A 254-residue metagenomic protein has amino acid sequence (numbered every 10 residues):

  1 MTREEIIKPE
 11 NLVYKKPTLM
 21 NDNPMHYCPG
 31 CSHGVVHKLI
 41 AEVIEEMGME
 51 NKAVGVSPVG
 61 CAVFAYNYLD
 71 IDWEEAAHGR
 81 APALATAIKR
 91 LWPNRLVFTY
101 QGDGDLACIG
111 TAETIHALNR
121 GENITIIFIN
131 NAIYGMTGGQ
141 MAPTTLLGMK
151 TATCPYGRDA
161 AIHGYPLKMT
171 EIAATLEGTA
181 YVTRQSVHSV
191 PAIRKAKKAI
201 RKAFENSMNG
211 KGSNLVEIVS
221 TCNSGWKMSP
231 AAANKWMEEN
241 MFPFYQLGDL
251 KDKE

Functional and structural regions predicted by a protein language model:
M1-F98, N209: Thiamine diphosphate
M1-V13, P17, D22, M208-E254: Flexible, low-complexity linker and terminal segments
K15, A142-N209: Conserved thiamine diphosphate
K52-G55, R95-F98, N123-I127, E171 (+2 more regions): Structural motif
V59-C61, N131-I133, S189, I218-G225: Glycine-rich beta-alpha junction loops
V59-G135, K198-K202: Thiamine diphosphate
I71-E74, A117, A142-L146, A232-K235: Short, hinge-like loop/turn segments at secondary-structure boundaries
T111-H116, M136-K150: Active-site-proximal loop->helix
